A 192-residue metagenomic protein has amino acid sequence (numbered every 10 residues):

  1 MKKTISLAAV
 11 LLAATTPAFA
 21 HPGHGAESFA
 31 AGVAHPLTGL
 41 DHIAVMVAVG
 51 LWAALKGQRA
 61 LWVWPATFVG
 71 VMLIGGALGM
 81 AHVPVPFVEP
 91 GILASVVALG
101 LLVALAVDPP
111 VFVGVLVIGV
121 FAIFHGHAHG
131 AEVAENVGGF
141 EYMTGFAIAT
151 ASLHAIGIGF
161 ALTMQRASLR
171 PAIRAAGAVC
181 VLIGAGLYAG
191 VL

Functional and structural regions predicted by a protein language model:
K2-L192: Membrane metalloprotein/metal-transporter helix-bundle signature
